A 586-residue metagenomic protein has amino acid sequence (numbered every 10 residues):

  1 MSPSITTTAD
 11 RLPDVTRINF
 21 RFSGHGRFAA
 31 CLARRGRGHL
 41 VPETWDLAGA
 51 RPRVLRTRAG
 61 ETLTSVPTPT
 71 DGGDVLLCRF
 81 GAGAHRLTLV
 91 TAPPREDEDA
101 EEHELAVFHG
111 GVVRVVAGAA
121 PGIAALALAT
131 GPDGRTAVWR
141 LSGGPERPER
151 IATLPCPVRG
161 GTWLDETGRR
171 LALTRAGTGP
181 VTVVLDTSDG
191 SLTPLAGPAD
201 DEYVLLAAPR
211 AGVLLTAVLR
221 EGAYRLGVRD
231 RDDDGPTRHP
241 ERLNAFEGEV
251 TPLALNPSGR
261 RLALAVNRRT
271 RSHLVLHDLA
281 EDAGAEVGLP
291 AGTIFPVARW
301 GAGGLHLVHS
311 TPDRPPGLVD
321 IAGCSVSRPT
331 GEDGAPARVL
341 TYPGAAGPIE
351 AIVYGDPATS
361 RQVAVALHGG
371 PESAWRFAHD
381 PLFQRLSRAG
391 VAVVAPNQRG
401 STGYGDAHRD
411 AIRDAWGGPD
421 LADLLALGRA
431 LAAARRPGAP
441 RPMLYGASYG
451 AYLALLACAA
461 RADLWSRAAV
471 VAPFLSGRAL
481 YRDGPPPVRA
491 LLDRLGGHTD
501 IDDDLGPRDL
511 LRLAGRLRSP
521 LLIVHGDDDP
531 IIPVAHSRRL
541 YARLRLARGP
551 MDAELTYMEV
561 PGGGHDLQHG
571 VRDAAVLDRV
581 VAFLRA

Functional and structural regions predicted by a protein language model:
S2-D74, C78, V112-V116: Beta-strand-rich domains and repeat architectures in extracellular enzymes and scaffolds, especially beta-propellers
P3-L12, A50-R58, E96-V107, E146-T153 (+3 more regions): A short beta-strand motif characteristic of beta-propeller blades
D14-F22, T57-D71, V107-A119, P155-E166 (+3 more regions): Repeated scaffold domains used in trafficking and secretory/extracellular systems, primarily beta-propellers
H25-R34, G72-F80, G122-G131, G168-T174 (+3 more regions): Short beta-strand elements that form the blades of beta-propeller/WD-repeat-like and other beta-sheet-rich scaffold
G36-T44, A82-T91, D133-W139, T178-V184 (+3 more regions): Structural motif
R271-Q362, S373-Q384, R388-A389: Non-catalytic accessory segments flanking enzyme active sites
D333-A434, G438-M443, A447-S448, Y481-R482: Cap/lid segment of the alpha/beta-hydrolase catalytic domain
T402-A586: Active-site-proximal cap/loop segments of hydrolase catalytic domains
